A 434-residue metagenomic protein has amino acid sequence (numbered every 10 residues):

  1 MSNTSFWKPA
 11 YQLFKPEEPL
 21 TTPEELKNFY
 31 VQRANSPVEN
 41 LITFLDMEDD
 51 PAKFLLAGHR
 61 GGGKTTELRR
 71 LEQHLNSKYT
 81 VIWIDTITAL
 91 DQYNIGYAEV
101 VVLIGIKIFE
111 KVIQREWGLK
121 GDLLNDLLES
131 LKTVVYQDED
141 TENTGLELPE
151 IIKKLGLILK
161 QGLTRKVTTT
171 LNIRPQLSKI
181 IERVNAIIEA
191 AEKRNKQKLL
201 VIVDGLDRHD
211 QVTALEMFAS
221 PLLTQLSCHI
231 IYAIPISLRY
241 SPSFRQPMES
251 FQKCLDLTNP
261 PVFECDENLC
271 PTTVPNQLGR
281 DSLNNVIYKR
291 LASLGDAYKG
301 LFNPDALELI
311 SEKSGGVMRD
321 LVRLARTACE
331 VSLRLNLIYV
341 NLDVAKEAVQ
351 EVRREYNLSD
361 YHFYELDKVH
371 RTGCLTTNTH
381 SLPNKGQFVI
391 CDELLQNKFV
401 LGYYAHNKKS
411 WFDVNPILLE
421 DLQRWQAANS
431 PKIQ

Functional and structural regions predicted by a protein language model:
M1-L75, Y79, Q434: Walker A/P-loop-proximal flanking segment of P-loop NTPase domains
E18, V340-Q434: C-terminal leucine-rich, beta-strand-based interaction scaffolds used for sensing/assembly
A52-K53, G58-K196: P-loop NTPase nucleotide-binding core
L56-H59, L200-V201, L206-H209, L222-T224 (+4 more regions): Conserved catalytic-core segments centered on acid/base and nucleophilic motifs
E67-R69, Y93-Y97, D210-L215, S241-Q246 (+2 more regions): A short acidic (Asp/Glu
E72, A325, C391-D392: Short, hydrophobic-biased segments on the C-terminal half of alpha helices that form "recognition helices"
Q176-N303: The catalytic "switch" region of P-loop NTPases
T273, G300-E355: Amphipathic alpha-helical "lid/sensor" segments that cap RecA-like P-loop NTPase cores
